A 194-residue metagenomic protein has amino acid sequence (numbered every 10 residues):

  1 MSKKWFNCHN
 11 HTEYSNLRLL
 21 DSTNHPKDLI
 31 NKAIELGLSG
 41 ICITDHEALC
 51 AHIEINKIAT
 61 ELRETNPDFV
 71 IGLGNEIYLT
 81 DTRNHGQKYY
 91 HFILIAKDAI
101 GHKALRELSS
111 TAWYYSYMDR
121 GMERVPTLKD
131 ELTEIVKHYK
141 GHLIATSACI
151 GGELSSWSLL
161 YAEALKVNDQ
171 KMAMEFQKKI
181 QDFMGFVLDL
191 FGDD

Functional and structural regions predicted by a protein language model:
M1-D194: Phosphodiester-processing cores and adjacent nucleic acid-binding clamps
